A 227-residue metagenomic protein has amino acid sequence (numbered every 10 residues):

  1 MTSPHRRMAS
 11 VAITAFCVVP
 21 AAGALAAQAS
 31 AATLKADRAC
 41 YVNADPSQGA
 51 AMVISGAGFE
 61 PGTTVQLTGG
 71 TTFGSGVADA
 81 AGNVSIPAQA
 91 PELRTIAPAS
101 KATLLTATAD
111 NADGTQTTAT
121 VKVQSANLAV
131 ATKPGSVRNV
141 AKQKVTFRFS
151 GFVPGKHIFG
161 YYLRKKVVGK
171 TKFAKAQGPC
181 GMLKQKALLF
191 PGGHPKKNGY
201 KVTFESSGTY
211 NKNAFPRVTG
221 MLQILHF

Functional and structural regions predicted by a protein language model:
T2-I13, C17-F227: Extracytoplasmic/secretory-pathway segments with low complexity and glycosylation-like composition
